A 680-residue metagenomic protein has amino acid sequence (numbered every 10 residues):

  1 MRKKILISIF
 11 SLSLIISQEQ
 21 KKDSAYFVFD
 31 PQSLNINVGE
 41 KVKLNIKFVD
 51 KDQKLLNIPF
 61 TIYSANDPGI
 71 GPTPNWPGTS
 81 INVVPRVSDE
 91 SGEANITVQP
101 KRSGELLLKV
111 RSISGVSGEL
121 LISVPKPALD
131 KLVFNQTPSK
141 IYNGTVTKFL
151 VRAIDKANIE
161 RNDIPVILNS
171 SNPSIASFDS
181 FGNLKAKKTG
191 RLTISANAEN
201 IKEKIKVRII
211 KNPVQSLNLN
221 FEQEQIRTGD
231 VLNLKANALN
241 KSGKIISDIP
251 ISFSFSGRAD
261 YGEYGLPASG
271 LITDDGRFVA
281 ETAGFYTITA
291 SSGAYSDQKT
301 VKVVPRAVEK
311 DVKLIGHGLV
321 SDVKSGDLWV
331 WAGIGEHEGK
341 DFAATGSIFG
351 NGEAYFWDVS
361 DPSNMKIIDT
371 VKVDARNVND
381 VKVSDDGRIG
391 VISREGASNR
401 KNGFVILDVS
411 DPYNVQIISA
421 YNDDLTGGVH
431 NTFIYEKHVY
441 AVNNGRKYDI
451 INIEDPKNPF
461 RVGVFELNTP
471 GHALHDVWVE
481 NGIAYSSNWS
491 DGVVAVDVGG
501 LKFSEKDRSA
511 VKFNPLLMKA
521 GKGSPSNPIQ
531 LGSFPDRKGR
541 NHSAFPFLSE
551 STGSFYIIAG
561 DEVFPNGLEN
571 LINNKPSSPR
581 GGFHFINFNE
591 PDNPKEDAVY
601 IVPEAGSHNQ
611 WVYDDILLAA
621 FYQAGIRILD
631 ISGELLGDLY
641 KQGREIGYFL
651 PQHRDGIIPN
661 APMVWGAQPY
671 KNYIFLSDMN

Functional and structural regions predicted by a protein language model:
M1-R2, I16, L56, G625: Generic N-terminal leader/processing signal
R2, E19-K21, I141, E160 (+6 more regions): Alpha-helical protein-protein interaction elements
R2-S8: Sec-dependent signal peptide recognition, specifically the positively charged N-region followed immediately by
F10-S17: Hydrophobic h-region of N-terminal signal peptides that target proteins for export in Gram-negative bacteria
L12, S24-Y26, S325-D327, W331: Intrinsically disordered, low-complexity regions
Q20-E309: Extracytoplasmic soluble-region selector
S216, N220-Q223, Y261-G265, S269-G270 (+1 more regions): Feature marking well-ordered beta-strand scaffolds used for ligand recognition
